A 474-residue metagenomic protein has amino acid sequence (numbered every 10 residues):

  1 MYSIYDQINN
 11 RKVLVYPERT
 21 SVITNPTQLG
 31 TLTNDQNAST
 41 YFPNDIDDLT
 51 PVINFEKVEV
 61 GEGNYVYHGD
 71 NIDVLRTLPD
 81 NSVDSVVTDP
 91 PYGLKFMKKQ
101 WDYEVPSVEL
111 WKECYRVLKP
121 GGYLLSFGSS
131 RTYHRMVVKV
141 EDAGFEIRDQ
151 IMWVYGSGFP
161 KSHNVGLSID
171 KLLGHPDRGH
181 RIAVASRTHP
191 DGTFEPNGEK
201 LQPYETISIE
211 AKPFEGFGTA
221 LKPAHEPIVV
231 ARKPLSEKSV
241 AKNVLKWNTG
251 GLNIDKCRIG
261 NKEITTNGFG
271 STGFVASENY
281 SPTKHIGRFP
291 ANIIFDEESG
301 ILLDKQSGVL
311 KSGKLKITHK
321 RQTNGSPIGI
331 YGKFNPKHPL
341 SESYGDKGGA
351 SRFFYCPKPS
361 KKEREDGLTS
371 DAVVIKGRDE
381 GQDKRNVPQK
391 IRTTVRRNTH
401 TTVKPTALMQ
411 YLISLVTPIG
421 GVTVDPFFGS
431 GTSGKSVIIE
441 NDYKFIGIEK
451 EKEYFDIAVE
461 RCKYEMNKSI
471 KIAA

Functional and structural regions predicted by a protein language model:
M1-A474: Core catalytic lobe of class I
